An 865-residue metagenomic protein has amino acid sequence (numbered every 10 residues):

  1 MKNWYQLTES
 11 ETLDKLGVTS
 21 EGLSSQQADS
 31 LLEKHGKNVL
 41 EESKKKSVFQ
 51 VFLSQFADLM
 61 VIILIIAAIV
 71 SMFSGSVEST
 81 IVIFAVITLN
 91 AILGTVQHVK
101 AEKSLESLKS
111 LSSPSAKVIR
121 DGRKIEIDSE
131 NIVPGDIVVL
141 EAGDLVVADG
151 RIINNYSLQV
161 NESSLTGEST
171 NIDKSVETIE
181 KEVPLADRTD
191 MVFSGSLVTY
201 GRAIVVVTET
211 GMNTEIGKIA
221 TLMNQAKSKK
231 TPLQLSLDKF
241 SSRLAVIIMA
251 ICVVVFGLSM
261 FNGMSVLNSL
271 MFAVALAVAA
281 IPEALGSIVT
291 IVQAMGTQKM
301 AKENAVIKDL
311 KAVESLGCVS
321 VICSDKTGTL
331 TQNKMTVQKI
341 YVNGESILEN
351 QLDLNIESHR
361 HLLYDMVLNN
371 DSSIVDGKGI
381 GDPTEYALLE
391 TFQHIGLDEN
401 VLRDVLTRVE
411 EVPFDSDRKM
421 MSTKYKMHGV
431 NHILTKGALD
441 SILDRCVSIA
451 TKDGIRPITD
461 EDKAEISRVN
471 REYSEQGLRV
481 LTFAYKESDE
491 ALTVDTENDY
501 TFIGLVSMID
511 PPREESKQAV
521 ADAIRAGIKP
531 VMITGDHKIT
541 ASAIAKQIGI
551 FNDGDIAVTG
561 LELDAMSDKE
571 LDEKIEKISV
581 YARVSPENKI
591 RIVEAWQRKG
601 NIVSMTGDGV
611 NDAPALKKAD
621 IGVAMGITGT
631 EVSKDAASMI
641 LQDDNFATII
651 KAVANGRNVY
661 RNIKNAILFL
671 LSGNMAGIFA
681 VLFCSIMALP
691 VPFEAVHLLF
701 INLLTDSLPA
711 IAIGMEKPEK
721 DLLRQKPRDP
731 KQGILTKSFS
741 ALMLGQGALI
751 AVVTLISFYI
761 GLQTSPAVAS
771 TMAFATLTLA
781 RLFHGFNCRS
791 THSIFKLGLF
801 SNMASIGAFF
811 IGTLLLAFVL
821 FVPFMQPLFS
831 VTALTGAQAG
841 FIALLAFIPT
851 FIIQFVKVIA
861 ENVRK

Functional and structural regions predicted by a protein language model:
M1-R724, I734-L735, Y759, F774 (+1 more regions): Conserved cytosolic headpiece of P-type ATPases
T705, I750, T771-G785: Generic alpha-helical transmembrane segments
P718, Q746-G747, A751: Internal transmembrane alpha-helical bundles of multi-pass membrane proteins
D729-G747, A767-T771: Membrane-water interface at loop-to-transmembrane-helix junctions
